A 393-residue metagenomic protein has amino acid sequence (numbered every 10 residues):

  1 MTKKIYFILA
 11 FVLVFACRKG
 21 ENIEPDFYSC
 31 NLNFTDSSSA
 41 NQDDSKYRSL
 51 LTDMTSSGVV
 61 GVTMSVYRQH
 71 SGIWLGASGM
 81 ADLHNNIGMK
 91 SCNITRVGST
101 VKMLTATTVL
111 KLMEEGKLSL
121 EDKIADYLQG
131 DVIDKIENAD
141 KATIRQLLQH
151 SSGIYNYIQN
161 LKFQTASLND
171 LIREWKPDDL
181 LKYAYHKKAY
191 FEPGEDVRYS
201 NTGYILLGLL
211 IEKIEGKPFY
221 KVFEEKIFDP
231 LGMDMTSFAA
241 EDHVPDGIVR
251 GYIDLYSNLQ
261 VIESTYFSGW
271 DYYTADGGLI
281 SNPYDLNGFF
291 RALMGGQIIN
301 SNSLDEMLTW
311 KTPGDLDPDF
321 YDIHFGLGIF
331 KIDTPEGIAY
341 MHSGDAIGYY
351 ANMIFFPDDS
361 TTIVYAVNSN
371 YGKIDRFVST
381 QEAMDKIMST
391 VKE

Functional and structural regions predicted by a protein language model:
T2-I8: Sec-dependent signal peptide recognition, specifically the positively charged N-region followed immediately by
A10-C17: Hydrophobic h-region of N-terminal signal peptides that target proteins for export in Gram-negative bacteria
C17-S78, E263-E393: Catalytic loop of the DD-peptidase/beta-lactamase superfamily, centered on the K-T-G motif and neighboring
C30-N33, M80-D82, K123-V132, L161-L168 (+1 more regions): Short linear capping/connector segments at secondary-structure termini
D43, Y47, V97, V101 (+7 more regions): Hydrophobic (often cysteine-bearing) scaffold residues that line and stabilize catalytic clefts of nucleotide/cofactor
G58-T63, N85-Q146, F191-S200, T274 (+2 more regions): Short active-site loop at a secondary-structure junction that contains or immediately precedes the catalytic residue(s)
I87, Y155-I158, K373: Short, solvent-exposed loop/turn elements at domain surfaces
I136-S343: Short, surface-exposed loop or secondary-structure junction motifs that flank catalytic or metal-binding residues
